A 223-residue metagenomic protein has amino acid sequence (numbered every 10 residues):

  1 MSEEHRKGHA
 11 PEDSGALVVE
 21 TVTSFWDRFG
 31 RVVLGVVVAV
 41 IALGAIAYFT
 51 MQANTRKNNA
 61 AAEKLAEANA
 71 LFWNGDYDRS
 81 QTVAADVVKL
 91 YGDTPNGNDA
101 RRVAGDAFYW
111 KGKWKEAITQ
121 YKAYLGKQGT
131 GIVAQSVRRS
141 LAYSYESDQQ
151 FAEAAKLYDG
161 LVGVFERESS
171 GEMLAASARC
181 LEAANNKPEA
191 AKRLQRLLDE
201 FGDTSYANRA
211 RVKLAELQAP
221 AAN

Functional and structural regions predicted by a protein language model:
S2-A39: N-terminal positive-inside, membrane-proximal cytosolic segments immediately preceding the first
Y77-D78, W114, F151, K187: TPR-repeat structural position
V88-G97, L125-A134, V162-S170, L198-R209: Short solvent-exposed coil/turn linkers within tandem alpha-helical repeat scaffolds
